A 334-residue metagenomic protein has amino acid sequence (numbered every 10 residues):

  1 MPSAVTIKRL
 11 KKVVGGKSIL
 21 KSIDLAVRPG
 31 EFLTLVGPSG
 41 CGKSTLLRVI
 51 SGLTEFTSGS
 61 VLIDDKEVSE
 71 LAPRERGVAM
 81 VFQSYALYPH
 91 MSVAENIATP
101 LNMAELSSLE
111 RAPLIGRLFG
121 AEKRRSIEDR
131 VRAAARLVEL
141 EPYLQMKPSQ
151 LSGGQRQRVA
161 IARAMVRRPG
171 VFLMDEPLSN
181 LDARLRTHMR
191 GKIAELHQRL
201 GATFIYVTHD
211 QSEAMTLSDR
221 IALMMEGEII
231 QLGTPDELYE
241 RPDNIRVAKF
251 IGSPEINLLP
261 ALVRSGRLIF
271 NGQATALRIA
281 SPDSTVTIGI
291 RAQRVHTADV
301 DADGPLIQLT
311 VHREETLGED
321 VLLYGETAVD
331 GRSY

Functional and structural regions predicted by a protein language model:
V5, L20-S22: Conserved structural motif at the start of ABC-family nucleotide-binding domains
V5-G15, V61, H312-E314: Conserved beta1/A-loop at the N-terminus of ABC ATPase nucleotide-binding domains
V36-P38: The feature captures the beta-strand-to-loop junction immediately N-terminal to the Walker
S51: Helix-to-loop junction immediately C-terminal to a conserved catalytic motif
G59-E67: Conserved ABC transporter NBD signature motif
G77, L87, S92-R246: ABC ATPase nucleotide-binding domains
R267-Y334: Non-catalytic connector elements of ABC transporters
